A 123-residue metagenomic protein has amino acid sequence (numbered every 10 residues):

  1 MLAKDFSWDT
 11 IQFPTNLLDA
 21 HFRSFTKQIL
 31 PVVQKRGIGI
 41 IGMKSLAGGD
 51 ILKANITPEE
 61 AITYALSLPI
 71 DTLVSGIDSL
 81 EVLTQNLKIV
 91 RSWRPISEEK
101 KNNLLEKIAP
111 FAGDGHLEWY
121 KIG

Functional and structural regions predicted by a protein language model:
M1-D5, H21: Proteins with a high burden of low-complexity, intrinsically disordered sequence enriched in S/T/G/P/A and R, requiring
K4-F6, T10, K27-G123: Structured C-terminal cap/extension of enzyme domains
W8-L18: Acidic, His- and aromatic-enriched active-site or binding-groove loops in soluble protein domains that engage sugars
N16-S24, I51-K53: Acidic-and-aromatic substrate-binding clefts and catalytic sites of carbohydrate-active enzymes
